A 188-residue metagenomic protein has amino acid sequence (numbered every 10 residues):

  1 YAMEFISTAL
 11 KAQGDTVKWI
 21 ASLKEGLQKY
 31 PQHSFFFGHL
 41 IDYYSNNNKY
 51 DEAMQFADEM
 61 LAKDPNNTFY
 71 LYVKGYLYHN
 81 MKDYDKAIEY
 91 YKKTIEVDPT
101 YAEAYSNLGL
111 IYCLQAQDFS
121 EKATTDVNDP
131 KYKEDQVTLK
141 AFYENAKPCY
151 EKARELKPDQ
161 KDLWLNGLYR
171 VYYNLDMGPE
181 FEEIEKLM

Functional and structural regions predicted by a protein language model:
Y1, H33, N67, Y101 (+1 more regions): Residue-level recognition of tetratricopeptide repeat
E25-G26, E59-M60, K93-T94, A153: Canonical positions in the second alpha-helix
K29, K63, V97, L156-K157: Structural marker of alpha-solenoid helical repeat scaffolds
L114-K152: Short coil/linker segments at helix-helix boundaries
